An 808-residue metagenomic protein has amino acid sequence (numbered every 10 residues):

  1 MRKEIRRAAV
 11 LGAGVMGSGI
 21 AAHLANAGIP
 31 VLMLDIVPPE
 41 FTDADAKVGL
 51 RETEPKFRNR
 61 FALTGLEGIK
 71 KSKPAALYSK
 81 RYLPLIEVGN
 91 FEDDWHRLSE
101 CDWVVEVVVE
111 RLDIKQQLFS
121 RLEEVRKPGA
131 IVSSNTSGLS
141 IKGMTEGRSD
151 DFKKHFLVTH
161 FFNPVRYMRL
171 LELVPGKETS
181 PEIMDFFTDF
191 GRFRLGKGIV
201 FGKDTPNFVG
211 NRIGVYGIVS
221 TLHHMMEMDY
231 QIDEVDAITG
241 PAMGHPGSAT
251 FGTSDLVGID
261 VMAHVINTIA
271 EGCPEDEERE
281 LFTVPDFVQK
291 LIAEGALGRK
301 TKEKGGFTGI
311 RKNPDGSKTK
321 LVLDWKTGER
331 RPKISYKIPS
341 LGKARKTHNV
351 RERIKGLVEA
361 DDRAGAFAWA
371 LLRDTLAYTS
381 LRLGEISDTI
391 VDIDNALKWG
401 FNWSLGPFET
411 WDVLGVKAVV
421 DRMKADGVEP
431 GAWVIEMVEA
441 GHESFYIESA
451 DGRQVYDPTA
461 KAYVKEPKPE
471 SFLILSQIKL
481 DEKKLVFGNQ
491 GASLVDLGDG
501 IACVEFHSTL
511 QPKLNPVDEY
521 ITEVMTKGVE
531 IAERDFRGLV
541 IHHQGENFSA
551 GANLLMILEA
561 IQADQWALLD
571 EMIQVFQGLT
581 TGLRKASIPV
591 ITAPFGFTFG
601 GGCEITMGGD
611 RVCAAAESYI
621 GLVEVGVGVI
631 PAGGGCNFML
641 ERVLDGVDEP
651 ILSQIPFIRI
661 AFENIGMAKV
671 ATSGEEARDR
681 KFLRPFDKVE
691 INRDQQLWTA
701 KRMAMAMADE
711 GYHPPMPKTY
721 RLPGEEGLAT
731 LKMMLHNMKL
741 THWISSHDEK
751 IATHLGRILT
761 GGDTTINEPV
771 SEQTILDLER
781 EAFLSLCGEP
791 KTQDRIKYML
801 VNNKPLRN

Functional and structural regions predicted by a protein language model:
M1-L539, H543-E546, L555-V575, T581-I588 (+5 more regions): N-terminal glycine-rich phosphate-binding loop for ADP-containing cofactors
F548-A550: A structural motif shared across PLP-dependent enzymes of the aminotransferase-like
